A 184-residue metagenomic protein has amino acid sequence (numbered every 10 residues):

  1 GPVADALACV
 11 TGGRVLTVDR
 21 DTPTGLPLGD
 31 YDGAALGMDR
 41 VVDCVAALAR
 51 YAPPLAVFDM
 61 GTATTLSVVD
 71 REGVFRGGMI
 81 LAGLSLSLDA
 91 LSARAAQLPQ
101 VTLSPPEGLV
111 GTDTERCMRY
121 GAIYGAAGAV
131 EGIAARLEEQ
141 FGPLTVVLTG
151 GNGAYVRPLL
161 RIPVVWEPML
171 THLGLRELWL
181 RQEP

Functional and structural regions predicted by a protein language model:
G1-A56, R71-P184: Nucleotide/phosphate-binding catalytic cleft detector across ATP-hydrolyzing and phosphate-transferring enzymes
V57, T64-V69: Short beta-strand scaffold segments in enzyme catalytic cores
T62-T64, A154: Gly/Ser/Thr-rich loops at beta-strand to alpha-helix junctions that form or flank small-molecule/cofactor-binding
